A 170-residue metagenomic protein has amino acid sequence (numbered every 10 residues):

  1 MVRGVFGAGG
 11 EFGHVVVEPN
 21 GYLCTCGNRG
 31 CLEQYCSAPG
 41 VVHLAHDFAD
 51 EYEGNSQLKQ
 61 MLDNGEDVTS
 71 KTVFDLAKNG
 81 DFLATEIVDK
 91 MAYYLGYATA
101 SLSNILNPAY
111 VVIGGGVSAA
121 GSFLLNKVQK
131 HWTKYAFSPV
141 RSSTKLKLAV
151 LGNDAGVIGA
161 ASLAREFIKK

Functional and structural regions predicted by a protein language model:
V2-G7: Hydrophobic alpha-helical segments and helix pairs
A8-V17: Short, intrinsically disordered, charge-biased short linear motifs at domain edges
V16-L23, N28-K170: ATP-binding/phosphotransfer module of carbohydrate and carboxylate kinases, centering on a glycine-rich
